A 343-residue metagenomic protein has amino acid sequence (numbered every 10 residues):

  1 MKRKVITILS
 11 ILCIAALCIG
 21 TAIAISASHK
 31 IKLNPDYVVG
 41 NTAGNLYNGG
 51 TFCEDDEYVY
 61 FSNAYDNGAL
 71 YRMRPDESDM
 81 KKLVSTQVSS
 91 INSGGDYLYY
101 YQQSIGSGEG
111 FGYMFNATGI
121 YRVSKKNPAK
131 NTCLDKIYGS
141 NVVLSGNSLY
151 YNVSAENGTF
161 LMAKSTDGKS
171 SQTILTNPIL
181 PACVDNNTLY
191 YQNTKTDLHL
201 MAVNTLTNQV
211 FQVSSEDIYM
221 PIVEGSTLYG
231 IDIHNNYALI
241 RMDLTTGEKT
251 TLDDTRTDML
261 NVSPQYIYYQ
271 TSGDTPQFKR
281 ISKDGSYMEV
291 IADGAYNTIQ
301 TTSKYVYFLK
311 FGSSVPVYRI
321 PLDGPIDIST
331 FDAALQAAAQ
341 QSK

Functional and structural regions predicted by a protein language model:
M1-L17: N-terminal Sec-pathway targeting helices
S26-K82, Q340-K343: N-terminal, intrinsically disordered, polar/charged segments of Gram-positive cell-envelope systems that serve as
L33-G44, S78-V84, P128-D135, K169-L175 (+4 more regions): A short beta-strand motif characteristic of beta-propeller blades
N45-E54, S85-D96, K136-G146, T176-N186 (+4 more regions): Repeated scaffold domains used in trafficking and secretory/extracellular systems, primarily beta-propellers
Y60-S62, Y99-Q102, Y150-N152, Y190-Q192 (+3 more regions): Residue position within the beta-strands of beta-propeller blades
N63-N67, G106-T118, S154-T159, N193-L198 (+3 more regions): Short, solvent-exposed loop/turn segments at conserved positions within beta-propeller repeat blades
M73-S78, V123-P128, K164-K169, V203-N208 (+3 more regions): Short loop/turn segments that connect beta-strands within beta-propeller blades
D293-K343: Blade-level signature of beta-propeller repeat domains, shared across WD40, Kelch, NHL, RCC1 and BNR/Asp-box propellers
